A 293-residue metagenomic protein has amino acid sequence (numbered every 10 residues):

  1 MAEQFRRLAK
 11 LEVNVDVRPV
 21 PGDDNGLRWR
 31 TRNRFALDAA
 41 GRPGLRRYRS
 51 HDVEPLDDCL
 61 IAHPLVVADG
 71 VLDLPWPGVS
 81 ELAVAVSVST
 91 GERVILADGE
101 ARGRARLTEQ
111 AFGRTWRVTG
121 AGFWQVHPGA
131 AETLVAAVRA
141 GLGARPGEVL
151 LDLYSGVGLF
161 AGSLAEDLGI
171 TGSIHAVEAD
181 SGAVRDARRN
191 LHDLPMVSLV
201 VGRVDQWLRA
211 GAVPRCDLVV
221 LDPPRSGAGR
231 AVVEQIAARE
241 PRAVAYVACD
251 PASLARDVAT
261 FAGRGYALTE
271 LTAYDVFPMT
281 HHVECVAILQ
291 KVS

Functional and structural regions predicted by a protein language model:
M1-L221, S226-E234, E240, S293: Accessory RNA-recognition modules of RNA-modification enzymes
A62, R203-R215, Q235-S293: C-terminal catalytic and target-recognition region of SAM-dependent MTase-like enzymes, primarily methyltransferases
